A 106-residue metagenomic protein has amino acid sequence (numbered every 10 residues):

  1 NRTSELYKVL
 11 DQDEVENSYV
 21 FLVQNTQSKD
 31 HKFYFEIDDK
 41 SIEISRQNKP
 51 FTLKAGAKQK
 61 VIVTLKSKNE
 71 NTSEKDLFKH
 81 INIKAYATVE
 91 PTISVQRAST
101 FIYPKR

Functional and structural regions predicted by a protein language model:
N1-E16, T92-R106: Long, low-complexity ectodomains and other extracytoplasmic segments of secretory-pathway proteins
E14-V20, D76-I81: Short, solvent-exposed loop/turn segments enriched in Ser/Thr/Gly
V23-N25, I37, L65, A85-A87 (+1 more regions): Hydrophobic beta-strand positions in extracellular immunoglobulin-like domains
Q27-I42: Short acidic, flexible loop segments centered on an aromatic residue
D30, K58, D76-H80: Extracellular Ig-like/FN3 beta-sandwich strand-entry sites
D39-N48, E90-T92: Short aromatic-acidic-glycine turn motif
I44-N71: Intrinsically disordered, low-complexity Pro/Gly/Ser/Thr-rich segments with frequent PxxP/GP/PP motifs and embedded
K68-R106: Terminal connector regions
